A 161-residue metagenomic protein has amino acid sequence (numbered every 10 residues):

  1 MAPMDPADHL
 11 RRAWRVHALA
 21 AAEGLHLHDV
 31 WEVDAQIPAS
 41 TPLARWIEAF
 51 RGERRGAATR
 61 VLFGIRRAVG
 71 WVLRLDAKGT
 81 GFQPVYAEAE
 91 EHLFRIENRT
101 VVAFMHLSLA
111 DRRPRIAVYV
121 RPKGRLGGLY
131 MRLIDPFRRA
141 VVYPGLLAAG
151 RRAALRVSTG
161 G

Functional and structural regions predicted by a protein language model:
M1-W71: Hydrophobic ligand-binding cavity/cleft-lining segments
D8-R12, V16, T80-V85, R156: Short secondary-structure junctions
H26-E32, E91, R113-R115: Intrinsic-disorder/low-complexity, polar/charged segments enriched in Ser/Thr/Lys/Arg/Asp/Glu/Gln
A35, R95-I96, V118: Pocket-edge structural micro-motifs
T59-G70, G127-D135, R139-V142: Short hydrophobic helices that act as membrane-entry/anchoring signals
L75-D111: Hydrophobic-ligand binding "helix-grip"
R99-R132, P136: Beta-strand/loop substructures that line and gate deep hydrophobic ligand-binding cavities in soluble
M131-G161: A conserved amphipathic terminal alpha-helix motif
